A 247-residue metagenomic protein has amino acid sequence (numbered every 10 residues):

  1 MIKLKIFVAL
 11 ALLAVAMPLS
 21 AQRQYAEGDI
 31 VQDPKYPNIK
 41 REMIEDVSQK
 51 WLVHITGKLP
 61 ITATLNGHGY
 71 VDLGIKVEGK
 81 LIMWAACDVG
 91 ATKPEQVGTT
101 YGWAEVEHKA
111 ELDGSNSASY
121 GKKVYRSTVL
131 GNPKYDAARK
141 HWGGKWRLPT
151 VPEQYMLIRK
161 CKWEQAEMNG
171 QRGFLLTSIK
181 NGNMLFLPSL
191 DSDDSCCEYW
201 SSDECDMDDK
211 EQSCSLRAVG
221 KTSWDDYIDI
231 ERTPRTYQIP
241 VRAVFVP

Functional and structural regions predicted by a protein language model:
M1-V8: Bacterial N-terminal signal peptides that target proteins for export
L12-A14: Repetitive helical segments and hydrophobic/amphipathic motifs
A16-P18: N-terminal signal peptide c-region/cleavage motif recognized by signal peptidases
A21-Q22: Boundary of Sec targeting at the N-terminus
Y25-V31: Short coil-to-beta transition motif at edge beta-strands of beta-rich domains
I30, V47-Y101: GGW-centered surface loops in extracellular recognition modules
R41-D46: Short beta-strand-centered aromatic/proline hotspots
V53, E78, A86-A110, S117-S119 (+2 more regions): C-terminal, surface-exposed recognition/capping segments
